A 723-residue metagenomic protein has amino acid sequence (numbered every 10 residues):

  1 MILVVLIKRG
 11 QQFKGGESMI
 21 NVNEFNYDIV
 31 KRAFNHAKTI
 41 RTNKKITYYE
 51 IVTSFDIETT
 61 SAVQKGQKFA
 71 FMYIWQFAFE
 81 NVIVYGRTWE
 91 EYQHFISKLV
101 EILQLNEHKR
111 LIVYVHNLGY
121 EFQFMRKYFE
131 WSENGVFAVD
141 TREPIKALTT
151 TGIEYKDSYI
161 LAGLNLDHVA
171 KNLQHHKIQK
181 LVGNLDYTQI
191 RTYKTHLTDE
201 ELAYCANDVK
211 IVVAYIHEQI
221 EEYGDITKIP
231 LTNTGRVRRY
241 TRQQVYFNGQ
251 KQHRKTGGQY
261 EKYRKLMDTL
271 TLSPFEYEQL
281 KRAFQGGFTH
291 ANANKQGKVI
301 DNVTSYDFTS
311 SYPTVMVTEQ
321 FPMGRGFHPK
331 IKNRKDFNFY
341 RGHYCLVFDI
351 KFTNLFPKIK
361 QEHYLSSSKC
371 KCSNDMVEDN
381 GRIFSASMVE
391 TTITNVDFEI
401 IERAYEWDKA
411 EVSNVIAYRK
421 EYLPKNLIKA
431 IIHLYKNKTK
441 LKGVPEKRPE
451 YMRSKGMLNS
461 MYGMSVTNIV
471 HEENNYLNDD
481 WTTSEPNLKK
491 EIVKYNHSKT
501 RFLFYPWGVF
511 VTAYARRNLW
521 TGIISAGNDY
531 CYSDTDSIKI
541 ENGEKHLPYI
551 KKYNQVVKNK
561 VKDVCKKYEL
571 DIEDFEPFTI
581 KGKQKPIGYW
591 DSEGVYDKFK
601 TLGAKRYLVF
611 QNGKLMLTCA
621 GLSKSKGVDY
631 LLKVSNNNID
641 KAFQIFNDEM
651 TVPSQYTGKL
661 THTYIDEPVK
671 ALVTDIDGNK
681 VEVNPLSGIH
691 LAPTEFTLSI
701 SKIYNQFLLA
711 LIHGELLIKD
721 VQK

Functional and structural regions predicted by a protein language model:
M1-S18: Short, Lys/Arg-enriched N-terminal segments with co-localized hydrophobic residues within the first ~10-30 amino acids
I20-V113, F124-I145, T271-V299, F308 (+1 more regions): Conserved RNase H-like, two-metal-ion catalytic cores of nucleic-acid enzymes
F55, K156, K298-Y312, S454-L458: Conserved catalytic palm subdomain of right-hand nucleotidyl-transferase polymerases, strongest for RNA-directed enzymes
V63-Q64, Q123-F124, L164-L166, A214 (+6 more regions): Short helix/loop capping segments that flank catalytic or ligand/cofactor-binding pockets
N81-L197, A203-N207, I211: Conserved DEDDh/DEDDy metal-dependent 3′-5′ exonuclease domain
H168-Q259, L519: Acidic, Mg2+-coordinating catalytic module of metal-dependent nucleases/exonucleases that use a two-metal-ion mechanism
N207-D208, S305-S310, L458, D529-N542: Catalytic palm active-site di-aspartate
I220-Q296, G324-F327, L355-C531, I540-K723: C-terminal, non-catalytic extensions of nucleic-acid polymerases
